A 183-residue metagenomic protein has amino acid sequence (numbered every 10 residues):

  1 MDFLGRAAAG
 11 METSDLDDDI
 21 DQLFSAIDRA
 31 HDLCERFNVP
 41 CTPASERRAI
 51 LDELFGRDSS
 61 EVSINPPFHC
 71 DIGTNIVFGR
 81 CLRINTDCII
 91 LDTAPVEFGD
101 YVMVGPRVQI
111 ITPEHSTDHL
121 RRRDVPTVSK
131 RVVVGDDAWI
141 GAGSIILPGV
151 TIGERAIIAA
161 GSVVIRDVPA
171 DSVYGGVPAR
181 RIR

Functional and structural regions predicted by a protein language model:
M1-E61, A179-I182: Terminal amphipathic alpha-helical/low-complexity segments used for targeting or macromolecular assembly
M1-F3, G161, P169: Gly/lys/ser-thr-rich phosphate-binding loops in alpha/beta enzymes that coordinate phosphoanhydride or phosphate groups
F68-I152, V177-P178, R183: Flexible, glycine/small-residue-enriched loop-and-beta-strand segment within the central core of proteins
W139, I157, V173-G175: Short-chain dehydrogenase/reductase
V164, V168-R183: C-terminal end-helix/capping segment
